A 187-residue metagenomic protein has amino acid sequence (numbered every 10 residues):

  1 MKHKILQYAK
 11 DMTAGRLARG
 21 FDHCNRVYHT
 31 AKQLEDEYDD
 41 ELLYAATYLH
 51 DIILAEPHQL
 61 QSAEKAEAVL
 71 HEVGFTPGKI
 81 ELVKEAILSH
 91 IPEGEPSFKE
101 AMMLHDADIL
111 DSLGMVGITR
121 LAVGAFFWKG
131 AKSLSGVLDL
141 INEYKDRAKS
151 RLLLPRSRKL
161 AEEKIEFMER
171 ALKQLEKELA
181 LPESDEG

Functional and structural regions predicted by a protein language model:
M1-G15: Extreme N-terminal tail/first-helix region
K2, L6, Y28, A63-E67 (+3 more regions): An amphipathic alpha-helix signature
K2-L6, F21-C24, L42: Onset of an N-terminal alpha helix
D11-Y38, L49, G94-G187: Divalent metal-dependent phosphate-bond-processing catalytic cores, especially two-metal-ion Mg2+/Mn2+ enzymes that act
K32-Q33, E67-H71: Short glycine/serine- and small hydrophobic-enriched flexible loop segments
D40-H58, S62, A66, L82-P92: His-Asp-centered metal-binding catalytic motifs of divalent-metal-dependent phosphohydrolases/nucleases
K65, V69, V123-G124: Basic, amphipathic juxtamembrane/active-site segments that coordinate anionic phosphate or diphosphate groups
E72-K79: Short helix-capping segments at alpha-helix termini
